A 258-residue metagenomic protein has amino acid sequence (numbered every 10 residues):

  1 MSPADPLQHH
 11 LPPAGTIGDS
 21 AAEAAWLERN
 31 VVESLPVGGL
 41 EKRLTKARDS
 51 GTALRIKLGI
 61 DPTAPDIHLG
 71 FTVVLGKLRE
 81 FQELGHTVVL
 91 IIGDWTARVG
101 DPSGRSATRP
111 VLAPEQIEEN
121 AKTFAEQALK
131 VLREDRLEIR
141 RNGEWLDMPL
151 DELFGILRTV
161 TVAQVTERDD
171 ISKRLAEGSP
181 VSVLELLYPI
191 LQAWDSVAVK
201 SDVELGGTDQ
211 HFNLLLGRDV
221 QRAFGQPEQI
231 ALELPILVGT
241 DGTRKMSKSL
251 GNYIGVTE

Functional and structural regions predicted by a protein language model:
M1-P62, R244, G251: Non-catalytic terminal extensions that flank enzyme cores
V31, V111-L234: Divalent-metal (Mg2+/Mn2+/Ca2+)-assisted nucleotide/phosphate chemistry catalytic cores
K42-P102, V203-H211, G217: N-terminal catalytic cores of NTP/NDP-binding nucleotidyl/phosphoryl-transfer enzymes
T52-L54, L84-T87, E134-D135, G225-Q229 (+1 more regions): Short coil/turn connectors at secondary-structure junctions
R79-V131: Well-ordered mid-protein domain cores that form the structural environment of catalytic cofactors
G100-G104, P149-F154, G242-M246: Short acidic, glycine/serine/threonine-rich loops at helix termini
P110-L112, N142, R218-R222, V238-E258: Conserved phosphate-binding loops in nucleotide/dinucleotide-binding enzymes
